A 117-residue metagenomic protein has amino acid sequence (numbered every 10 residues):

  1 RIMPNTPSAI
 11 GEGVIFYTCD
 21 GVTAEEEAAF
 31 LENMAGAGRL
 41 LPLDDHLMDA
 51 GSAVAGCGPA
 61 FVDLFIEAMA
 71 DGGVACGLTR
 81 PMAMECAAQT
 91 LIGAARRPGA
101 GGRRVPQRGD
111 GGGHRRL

Functional and structural regions predicted by a protein language model:
R1-Y17: Rossmann-like NAD(P)(H) cofactor-binding subdomain of soluble oxidoreductases
N5, G58, R108-G109: Buried hydrophobic positions in well-ordered alpha/beta secondary-structure cores of metabolic enzymes
V14-G51, V62-G99: Internal alpha-helical scaffold of NAD(P)-dependent oxidoreductase catalytic cores
L40, H114-R115: A general structural signal for well-ordered secondary-structure junctions
V54: Conserved phosphate/anionic-ligand binding catalytic regions in large, soluble enzymes, centered on
P59-V62, R115: The conserved phosphate-sensing helix
R103-Q107, R115-L117: Cationic, amphipathic, low-complexity alpha-helical segments enriched in hydrophobics plus arginine/proline
